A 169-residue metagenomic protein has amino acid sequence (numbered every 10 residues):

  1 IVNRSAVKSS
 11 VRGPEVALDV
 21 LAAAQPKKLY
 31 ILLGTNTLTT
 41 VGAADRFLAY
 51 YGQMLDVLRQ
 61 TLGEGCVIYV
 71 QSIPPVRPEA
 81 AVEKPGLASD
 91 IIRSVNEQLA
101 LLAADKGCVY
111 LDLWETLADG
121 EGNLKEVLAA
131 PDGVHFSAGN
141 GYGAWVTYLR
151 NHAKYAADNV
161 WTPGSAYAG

Functional and structural regions predicted by a protein language model:
I1-Q53: Conserved SGNH/GDSL esterase-like catalytic core that processes O-acyl groups on lipids and polysaccharides
I1-S5, K28-L32, C66-S72, V109-D112: Structural recognition of the beta-strand scaffold that forms the well-ordered cores of secreted hydrolase catalytic
A17, F47-L58, A88-I91, V95-L99: A general structural detector for well-ordered alpha-helical segments in enzyme core domains, enriched
A17-A24, R59-L62, Y155: Surface-exposed acidic, glycine-flexible loop patches that form ligand/cofactor-binding and adhesion interfaces
P26, G34-N36, I73-V76, T116: Short connector loops/turns at beta-strand edges and beta->alpha or beta->beta junctions
L48-Q71, D105-C108: Charged, glycine-enriched surface loops/patches that mediate electrostatic binding to polyanionic ligands
P75-G169: Catalytic His-Asp segment of secreted/periplasmic serine-dependent ester chemistry enzymes
